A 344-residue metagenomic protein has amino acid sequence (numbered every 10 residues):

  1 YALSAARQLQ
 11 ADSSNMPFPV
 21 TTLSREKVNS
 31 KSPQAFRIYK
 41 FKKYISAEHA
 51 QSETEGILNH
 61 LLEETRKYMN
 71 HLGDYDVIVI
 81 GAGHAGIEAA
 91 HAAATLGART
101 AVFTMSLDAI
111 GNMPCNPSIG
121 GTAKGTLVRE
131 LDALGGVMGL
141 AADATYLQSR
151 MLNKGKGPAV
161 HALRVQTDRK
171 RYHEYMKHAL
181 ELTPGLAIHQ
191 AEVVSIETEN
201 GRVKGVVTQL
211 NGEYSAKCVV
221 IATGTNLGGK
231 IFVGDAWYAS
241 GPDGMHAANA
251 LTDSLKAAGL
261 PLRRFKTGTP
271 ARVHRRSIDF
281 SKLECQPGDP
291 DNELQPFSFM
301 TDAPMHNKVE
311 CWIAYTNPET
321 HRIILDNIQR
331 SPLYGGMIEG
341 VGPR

Functional and structural regions predicted by a protein language model:
Y1, F18, F36-Y44, Y68: Aromatic (phenylalanine/tyrosine) cluster motif
A2, A47-A50: Short hydrophobic alpha-helical segments enriched in small aliphatic residues
S4-R7, S13-N15, P19, S24-R25 (+2 more regions): Low-acidity, Ser/Thr- and Arg-rich intrinsically disordered low-complexity segments
L72-G83: Beta1/beta-strand and adjacent pyrophosphate-binding region of the FAD-binding site in flavoprotein oxidoreductases
D74, A89-E199, L210, A222-P242 (+3 more regions): Conserved N-terminal/central alpha/beta ligand/cofactor-binding core
G86: N-terminal Rossmann-fold NAD(P) dinucleotide-binding loop
Q209-C218: Core beta-strand elements of the Rossmann-like FAD/NAD(P) dinucleotide-binding domain in flavoenzyme oxidoreductases
N327-R344: Active-site helix-to-loop segments that bind/position phosphate- or nucleotide-bearing substrates and donors across
